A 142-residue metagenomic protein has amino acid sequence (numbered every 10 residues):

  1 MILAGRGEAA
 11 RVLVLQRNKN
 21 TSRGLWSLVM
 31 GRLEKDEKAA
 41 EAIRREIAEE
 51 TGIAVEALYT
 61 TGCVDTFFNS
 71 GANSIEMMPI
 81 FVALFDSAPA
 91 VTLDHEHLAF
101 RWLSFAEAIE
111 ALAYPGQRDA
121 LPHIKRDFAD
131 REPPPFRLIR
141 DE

Functional and structural regions predicted by a protein language model:
M1-S27: N-terminal strand-loop-strand
A4-G7, N18, L84-P89, F105-A106: Short loop segments at secondary-structure junctions
V14, I80-V82, W102: Conserved hydrophobic/aromatic beta-strand scaffold that supports enzyme active sites
T21-G24, V91-E142: Nudix hydrolase/Nudix homology domain
R23, L28, S74-M78: Short connector loops at helix/strand junctions that flank enzyme active sites, especially segments positioning acidic
L28-G62: The catalytic Nudix box helix
E34-K38, A72, E76, H95: Residues at secondary-structure transition points
A48, G52-P89: Active-site segment of metal-dependent pyrophosphate-handling enzymes, primarily the Nudix hydrolase catalytic core
